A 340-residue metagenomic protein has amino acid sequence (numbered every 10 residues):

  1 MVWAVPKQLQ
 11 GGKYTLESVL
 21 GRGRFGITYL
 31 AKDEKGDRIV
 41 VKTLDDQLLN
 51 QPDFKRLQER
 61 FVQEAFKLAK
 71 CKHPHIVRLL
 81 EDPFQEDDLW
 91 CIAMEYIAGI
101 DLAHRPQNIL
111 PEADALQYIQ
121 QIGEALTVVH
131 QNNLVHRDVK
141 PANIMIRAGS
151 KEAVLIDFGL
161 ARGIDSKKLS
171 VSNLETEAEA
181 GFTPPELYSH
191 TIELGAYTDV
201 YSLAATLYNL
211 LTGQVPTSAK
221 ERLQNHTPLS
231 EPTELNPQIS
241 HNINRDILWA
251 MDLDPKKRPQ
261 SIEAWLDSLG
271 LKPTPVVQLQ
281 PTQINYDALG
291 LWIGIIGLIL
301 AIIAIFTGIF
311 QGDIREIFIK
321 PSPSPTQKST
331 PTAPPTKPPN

Functional and structural regions predicted by a protein language model:
E17-R24, T28: Protein kinase glycine-rich loop
D45-K70: AlphaC helix of the eukaryotic protein kinase fold
R78-W90: Short beta-strand micro-motifs within the conserved protein kinase catalytic domain, predominantly in the N-lobe
D101-P111: AlphaC helix of the protein kinase catalytic domain
Y118-I119: Activation segment signature within eukaryotic-like protein kinase domains
I122-L134: Protein kinase catalytic-loop region centered on the HRD/HxD motif
G181-L271: C-terminal lobe helix-coil module of Hanks-type protein kinase domains
